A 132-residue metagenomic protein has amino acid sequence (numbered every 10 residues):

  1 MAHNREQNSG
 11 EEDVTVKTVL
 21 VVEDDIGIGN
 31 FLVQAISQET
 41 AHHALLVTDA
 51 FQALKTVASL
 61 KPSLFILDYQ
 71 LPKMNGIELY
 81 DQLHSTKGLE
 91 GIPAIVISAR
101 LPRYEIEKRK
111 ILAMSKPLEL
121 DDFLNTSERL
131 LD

Functional and structural regions predicted by a protein language model:
M1-T18, E119-D132: Non-catalytic signal-transmission and effector/linker regions of two-component phosphorelay proteins
E23: Conserved acidic carboxylate
I26-L45: Two-component/phosphorelay signaling modules centered on CheY-like receiver
L46-L64: Acidic, metal-coordinating helix/loop segments flanking the phosphotransfer/catalytic sites of two-component signaling
D49, N75-D81: Acidic catalytic/metal-coordinating carboxylates
D68: Active-site residues of response regulator receiver
P72, E90: The feature encodes the CheY-like receiver
I95-S98: Hydrophobic/aromatic residues positioned on beta-strands within the core alpha/beta folds
